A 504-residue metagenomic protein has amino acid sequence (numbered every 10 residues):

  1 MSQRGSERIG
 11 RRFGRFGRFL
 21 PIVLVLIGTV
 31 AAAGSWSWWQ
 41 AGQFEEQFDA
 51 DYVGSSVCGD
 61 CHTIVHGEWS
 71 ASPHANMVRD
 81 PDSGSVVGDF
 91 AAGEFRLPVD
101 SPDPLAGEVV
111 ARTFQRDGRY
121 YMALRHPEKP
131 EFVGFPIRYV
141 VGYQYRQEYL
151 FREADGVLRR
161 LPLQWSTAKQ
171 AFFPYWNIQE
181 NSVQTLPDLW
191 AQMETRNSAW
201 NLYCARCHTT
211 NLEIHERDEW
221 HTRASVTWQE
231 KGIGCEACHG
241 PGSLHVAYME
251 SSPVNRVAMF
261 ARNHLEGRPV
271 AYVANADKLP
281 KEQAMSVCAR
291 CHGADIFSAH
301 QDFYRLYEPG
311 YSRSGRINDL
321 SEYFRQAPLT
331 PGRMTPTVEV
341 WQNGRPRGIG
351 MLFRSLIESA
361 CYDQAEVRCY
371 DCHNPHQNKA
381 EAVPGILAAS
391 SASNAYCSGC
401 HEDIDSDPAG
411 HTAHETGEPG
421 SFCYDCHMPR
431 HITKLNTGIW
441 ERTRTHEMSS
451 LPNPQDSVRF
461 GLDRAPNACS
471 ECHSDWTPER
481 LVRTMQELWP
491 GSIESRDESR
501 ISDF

Functional and structural regions predicted by a protein language model:
M1-R8: N-terminal intrinsically disordered, acidic low-complexity segments at the extreme N-terminus
R8-L26: N-terminal Sec-pathway targeting helices
P21-I22, L26-W38: Hydrophobic alpha-helical membrane-insertion segments, chiefly the h-region of N-terminal signal peptides
S37-G54: Ser/Thr/Pro/Gly-rich low-complexity linker/stalk segments immediately outside membranes or between
D49-G59, T63-H66: N-terminal mature-domain "stem" immediately C-terminal to a signal peptide or N-terminal signal-anchor/transmembrane
I64-Q144, E148-E153, P162, Q170-P187 (+1 more regions): Primarily the internal scaffold of c-type cytochrome electron-transfer domains, especially repeated/multiheme c-type
Y203-H208: Long, basic N-terminal domains or extensions that often function in RNA/ssDNA interaction or organelle/cellular
